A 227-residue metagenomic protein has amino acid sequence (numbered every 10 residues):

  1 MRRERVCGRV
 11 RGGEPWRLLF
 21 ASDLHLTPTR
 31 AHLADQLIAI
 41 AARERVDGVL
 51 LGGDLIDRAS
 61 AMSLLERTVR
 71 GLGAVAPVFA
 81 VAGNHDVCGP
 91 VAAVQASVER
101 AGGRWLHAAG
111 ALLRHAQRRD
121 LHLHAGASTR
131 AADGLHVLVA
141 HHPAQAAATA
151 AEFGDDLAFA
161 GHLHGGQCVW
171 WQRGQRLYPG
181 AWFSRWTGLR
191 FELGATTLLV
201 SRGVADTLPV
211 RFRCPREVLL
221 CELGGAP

Functional and structural regions predicted by a protein language model:
M1-S22, L26-P28: Acidic, histidine-bearing metal-coordination/catalytic regions of metal-dependent phosphoesterases
C7-R11, L26-T27, D57, N84-F159 (+5 more regions): Conserved catalytic scaffold of divalent metal-dependent phosphoesterases
E14, E44, F153: Structured loop/turn residues at beta-strand edges in well-structured enzyme cores
W16-F20, V49-L51, A80, L138 (+1 more regions): Residue-level marker for buried hydrophobic side chains located in beta-strands that build the well-ordered beta-sheet
W16-L18, L72-V75, Q167: A short alpha-helix capping/helix-coil boundary motif
R17, R45-G48, P77, D120 (+1 more regions): Residues at the starts of beta-strands that form the adenosine-phosphate
L26-R114: Core catalytic region of metal-dependent phosphoesterases/phosphodiesterases, especially metallo-beta-lactamase-like
V169-Q175: Histidine/acidic-residue-rich catalytic or RNA/ligand-binding cores of hydrolases and nuclease-related proteins
